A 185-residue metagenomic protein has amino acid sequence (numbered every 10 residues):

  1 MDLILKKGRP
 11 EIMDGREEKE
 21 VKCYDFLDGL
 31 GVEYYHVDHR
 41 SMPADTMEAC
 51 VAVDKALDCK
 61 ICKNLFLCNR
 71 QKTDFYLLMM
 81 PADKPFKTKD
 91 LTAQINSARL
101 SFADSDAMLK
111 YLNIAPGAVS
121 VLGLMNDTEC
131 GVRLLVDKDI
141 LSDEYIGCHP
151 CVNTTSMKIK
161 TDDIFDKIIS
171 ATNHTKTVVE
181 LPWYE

Functional and structural regions predicted by a protein language model:
M1-E185: Extended, low-hydrophobicity, polar/charged segments
